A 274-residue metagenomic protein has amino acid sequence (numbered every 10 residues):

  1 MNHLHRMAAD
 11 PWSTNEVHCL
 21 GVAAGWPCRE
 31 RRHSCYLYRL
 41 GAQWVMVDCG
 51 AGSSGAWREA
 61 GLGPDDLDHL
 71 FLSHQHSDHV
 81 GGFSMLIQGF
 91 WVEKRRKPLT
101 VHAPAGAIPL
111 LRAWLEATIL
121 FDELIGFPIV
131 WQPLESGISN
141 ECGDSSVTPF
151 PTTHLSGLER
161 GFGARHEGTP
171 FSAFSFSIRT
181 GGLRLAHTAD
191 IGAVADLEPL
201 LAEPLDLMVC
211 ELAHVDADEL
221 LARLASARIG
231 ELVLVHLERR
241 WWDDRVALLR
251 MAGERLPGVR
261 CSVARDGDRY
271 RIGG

Functional and structural regions predicted by a protein language model:
N2-L62, Q132-V194, D266-G274: Core dinuclear metal-dependent hydrolase active-site scaffold
L4, G192-L207, V215-G274: Binuclear metal-ion centers of metallo-dependent hydrolases, dominated by the metallo-beta-lactamase
W12-N15, K97, L124-V130, G143-S145 (+1 more regions): A short helix-to-beta-strand connector/capping loop
M46-G50, D68-D78, P104, L185-A189 (+3 more regions): Active-site neighborhood of phospho(di)ester-bond hydrolases with catalytic His/Asp-centered motifs
A51-H102, Q132-P133, E203-D206: Active-site metal-binding motif and surrounding structural segment of the metallo-beta-lactamase
S54, H79, S156, D216-A217 (+1 more regions): Short glycine-rich, flexible loops that bind phosphorylated cofactors or substrates
W57, F83-L86, L111-L115, L197 (+1 more regions): Hydrophobic packing residues within well-ordered alpha-helices of enzyme cores
P98-T100, P104-G137, T152-L158: Acidic/polar short surface loop at catalytic or gating sites that assists cofactor/ion binding and chemistry
